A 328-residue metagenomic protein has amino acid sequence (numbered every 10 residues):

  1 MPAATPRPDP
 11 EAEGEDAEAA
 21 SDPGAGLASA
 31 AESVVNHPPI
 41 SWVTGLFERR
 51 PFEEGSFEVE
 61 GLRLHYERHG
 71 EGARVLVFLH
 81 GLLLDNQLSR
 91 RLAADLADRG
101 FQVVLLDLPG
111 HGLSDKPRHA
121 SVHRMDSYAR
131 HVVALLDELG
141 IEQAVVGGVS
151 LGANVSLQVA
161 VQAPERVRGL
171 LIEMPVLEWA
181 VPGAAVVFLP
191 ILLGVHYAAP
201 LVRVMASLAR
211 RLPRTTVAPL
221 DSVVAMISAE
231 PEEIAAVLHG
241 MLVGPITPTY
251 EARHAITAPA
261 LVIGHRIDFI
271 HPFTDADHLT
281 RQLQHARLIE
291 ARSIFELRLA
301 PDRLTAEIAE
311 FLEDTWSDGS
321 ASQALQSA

Functional and structural regions predicted by a protein language model:
L62-D115: Conserved HGGG/HGGXW glycine-rich cap/lid loop of the alpha/beta-hydrolase fold
L105-G147: Active-site loop/oxyanion-hole signature of alpha/beta-hydrolase fold enzymes
G148-G152, S156: Gly/Ala-rich beta-loop-alpha elbow adjacent to hydrolase catalytic centers
L157, V161-Q162, R168-Y197: Flexible "cap/lid" loop of the alpha/beta hydrolase fold
S222-E251: Hydrophobic, aromatic-rich cap/lid helix
I256, V262-G264: Short beta-strand/loop motif that positions the catalytic acidic residue of the alpha/beta-hydrolase fold
F269-D275: Conserved alpha/beta-hydrolase "acid-adjacent" motif
A286-A328: Catalytic active-site module of serine/aspartate enzymes centered on a nucleophile-bearing elbow/loop
